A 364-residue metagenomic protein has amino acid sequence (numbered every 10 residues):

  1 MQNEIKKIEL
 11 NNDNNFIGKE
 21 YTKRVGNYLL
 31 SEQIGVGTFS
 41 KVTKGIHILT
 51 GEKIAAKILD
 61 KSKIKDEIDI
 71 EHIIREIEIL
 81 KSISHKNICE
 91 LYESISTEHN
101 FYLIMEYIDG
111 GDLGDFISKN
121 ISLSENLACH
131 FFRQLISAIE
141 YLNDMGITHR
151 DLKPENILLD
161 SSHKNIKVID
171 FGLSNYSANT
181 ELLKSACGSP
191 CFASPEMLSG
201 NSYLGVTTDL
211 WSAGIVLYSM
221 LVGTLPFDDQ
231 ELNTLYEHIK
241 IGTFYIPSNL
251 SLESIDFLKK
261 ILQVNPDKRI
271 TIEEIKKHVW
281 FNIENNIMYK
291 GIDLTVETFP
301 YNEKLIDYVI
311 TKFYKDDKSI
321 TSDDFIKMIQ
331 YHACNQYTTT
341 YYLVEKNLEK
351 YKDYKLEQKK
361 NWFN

Functional and structural regions predicted by a protein language model:
S31-T38, V42: Protein kinase glycine-rich loop
K53, I58-I83: Conserved N-lobe beta3->alphaC-helix segment of eukaryotic protein kinase catalytic domains
S94: Activation-segment/catalytic-loop signature of the eukaryotic protein kinase fold
H99-D112, F116: Conserved short submotifs of the Hanks-type protein kinase catalytic core that shape the nucleotide-binding pocket
F131-F132: Activation segment signature within eukaryotic-like protein kinase domains
L135-I147: Protein kinase catalytic-loop region centered on the HRD/HxD motif
